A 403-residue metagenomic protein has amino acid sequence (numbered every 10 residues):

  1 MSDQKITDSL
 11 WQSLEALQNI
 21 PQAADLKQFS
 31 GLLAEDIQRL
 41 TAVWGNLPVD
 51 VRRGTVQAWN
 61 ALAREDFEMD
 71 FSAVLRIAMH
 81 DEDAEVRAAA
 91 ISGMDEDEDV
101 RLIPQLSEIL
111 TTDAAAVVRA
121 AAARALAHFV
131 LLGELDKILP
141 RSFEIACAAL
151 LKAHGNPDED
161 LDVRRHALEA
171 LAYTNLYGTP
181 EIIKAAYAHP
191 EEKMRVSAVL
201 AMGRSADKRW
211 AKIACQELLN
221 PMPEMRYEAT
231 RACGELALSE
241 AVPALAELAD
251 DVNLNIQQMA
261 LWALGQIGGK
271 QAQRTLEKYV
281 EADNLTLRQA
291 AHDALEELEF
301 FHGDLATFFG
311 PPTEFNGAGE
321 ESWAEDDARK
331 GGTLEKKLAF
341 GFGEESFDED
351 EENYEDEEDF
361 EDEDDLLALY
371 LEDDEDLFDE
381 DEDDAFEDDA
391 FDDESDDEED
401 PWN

Functional and structural regions predicted by a protein language model:
S2-K5, Q28, A63-D66, E296-N403: DE-rich, low-complexity intrinsically disordered acidic tracts
S2-S9, L32-G45, E65-H80, D99-T112 (+6 more regions): Amphipathic alpha-helical scaffolding segments comprising HEAT/armadillo-like alpha-solenoid repeats
D8-I20, G45, V49-A58, H80 (+1 more regions): HEAT-repeat alpha-solenoid elements in large eukaryotic scaffold proteins
N19-I20, V49-R53, A84-E85, V100 (+9 more regions): Alpha-helix N-cap/helix-start positions at coil->helix boundaries
I20-A23, R53, Q57, A73 (+10 more regions): Alpha-solenoid HEAT/ARM repeat scaffold
Q57, S92, R124, H128 (+5 more regions): Residue-level signature of alpha-solenoid helical repeat scaffolds
N60, D95, A127-H128, A172 (+4 more regions): Structural signature of alpha-helical solenoid repeat scaffolds
R231-D293, E297: Ankyrin-repeat and related helical/solenoid repeat scaffolds used for protein-protein interactions
